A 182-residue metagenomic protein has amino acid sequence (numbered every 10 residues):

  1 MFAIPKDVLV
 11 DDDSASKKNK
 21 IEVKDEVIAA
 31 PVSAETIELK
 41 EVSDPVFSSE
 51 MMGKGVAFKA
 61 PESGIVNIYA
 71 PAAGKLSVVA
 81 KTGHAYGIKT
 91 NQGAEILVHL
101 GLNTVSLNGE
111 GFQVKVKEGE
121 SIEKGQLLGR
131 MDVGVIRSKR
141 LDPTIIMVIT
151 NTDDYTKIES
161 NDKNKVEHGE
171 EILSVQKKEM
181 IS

Functional and structural regions predicted by a protein language model:
F2-S182: Contiguous, well-folded functional domains in the mature portion of proteins
